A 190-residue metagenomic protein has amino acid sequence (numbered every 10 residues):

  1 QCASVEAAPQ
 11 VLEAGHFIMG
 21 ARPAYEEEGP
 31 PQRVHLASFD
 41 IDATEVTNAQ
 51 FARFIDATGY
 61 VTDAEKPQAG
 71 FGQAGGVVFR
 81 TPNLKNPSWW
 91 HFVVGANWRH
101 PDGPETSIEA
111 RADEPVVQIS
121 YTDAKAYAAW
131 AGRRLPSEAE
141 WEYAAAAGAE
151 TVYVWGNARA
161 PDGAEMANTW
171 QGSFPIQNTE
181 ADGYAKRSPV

Functional and structural regions predicted by a protein language model:
Q1-V5: N-terminal pre-domain segments of enzymes
V11-L12, I18, P23, V61 (+1 more regions): Functional-site microenvironments in short loops/helix caps that host divalent-cation chemistry
H16, P31-R33, S38: Well-ordered beta-strand positions in beta-sheet-rich domains
E26-G29: C-terminal, low-complexity/hydrophilic appendages and adjacent surface loops of extracellular/periplasmic anionic
V34, R53, E65, E109-A110: Zinc-dependent metalloendopeptidases
A37, D42-T44, V117: Surface-exposed loop and edge beta-strand positions of immunoglobulin-like domains
F39, F54-D63, A131-G132: Short capping motifs at secondary-structure boundaries
A43-I55, S120-A126, E142: Short, solvent-exposed alpha-helical surface patches in non-cytosolic proteins
